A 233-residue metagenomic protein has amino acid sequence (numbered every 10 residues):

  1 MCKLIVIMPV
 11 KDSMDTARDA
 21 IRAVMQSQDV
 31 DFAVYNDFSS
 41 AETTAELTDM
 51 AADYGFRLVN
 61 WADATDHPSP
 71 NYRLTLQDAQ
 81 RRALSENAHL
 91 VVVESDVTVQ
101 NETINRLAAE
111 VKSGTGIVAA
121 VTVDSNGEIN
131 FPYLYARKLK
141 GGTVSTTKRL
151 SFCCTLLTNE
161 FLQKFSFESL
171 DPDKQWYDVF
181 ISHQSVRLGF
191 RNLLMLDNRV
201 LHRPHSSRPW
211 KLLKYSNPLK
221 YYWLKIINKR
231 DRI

Functional and structural regions predicted by a protein language model:
R22-D31: Short, acidic, metal-binding catalytic loop of nucleotide-sugar glycosyltransferases
Y35-L47: A conserved acidic beta->alpha catalytic loop
Y54-L84: Active-site-proximal specificity loops/subdomain of glycosyltransferases
N87-T98: Short beta-strand-to-loop acidic/aromatic patch adjacent to the donor-nucleotide binding site
E102-I117: Conserved donor-nucleotide/metal-binding helix-loop-beta segment in metal-dependent transferases, i.e., the alpha-helix
V118-P132: Short beta-strand-to-loop element that shapes/binds the nucleotide-sugar donor at the catalytic cleft/hinge
K138-L157: A recurrent flexible, glycine/aromatic-enriched loop bordering the glycosyltransferase active site that acts as
K164-H183, N192-L194, N198-V200: Donor nucleotide-sugar recognition loop
